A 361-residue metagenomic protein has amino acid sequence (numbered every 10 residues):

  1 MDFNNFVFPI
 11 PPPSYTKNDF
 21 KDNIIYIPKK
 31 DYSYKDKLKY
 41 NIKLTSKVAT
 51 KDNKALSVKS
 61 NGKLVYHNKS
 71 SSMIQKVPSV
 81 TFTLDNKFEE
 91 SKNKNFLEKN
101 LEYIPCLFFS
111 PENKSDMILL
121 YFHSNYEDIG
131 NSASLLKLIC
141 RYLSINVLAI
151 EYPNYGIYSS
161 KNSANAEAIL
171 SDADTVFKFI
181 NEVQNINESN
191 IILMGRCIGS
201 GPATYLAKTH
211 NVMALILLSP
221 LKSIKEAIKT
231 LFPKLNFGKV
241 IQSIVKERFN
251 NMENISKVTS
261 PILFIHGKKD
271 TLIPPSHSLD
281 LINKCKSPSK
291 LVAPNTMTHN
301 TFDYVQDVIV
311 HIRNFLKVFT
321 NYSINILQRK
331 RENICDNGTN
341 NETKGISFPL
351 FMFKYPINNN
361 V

Functional and structural regions predicted by a protein language model:
M1-F96, L350-V361: An N-terminal hydrophobic leader/cap segment in hydrolases
N125-L138: The serine-hydrolase catalytic nucleophile loop
S134-L135, N251, S260, P274-N283: Short alpha-helix in the alpha/beta-hydrolase fold that links the catalytic acid
C140-S159: Conserved alpha/beta-hydrolase
Y152, V212, I216-E226, E247-N250 (+1 more regions): Active-site nucleophile loop of the alpha/beta-hydrolase fold
S163-Q184, E253: Alpha/beta-hydrolase active-site loop
K257-T259, F264-H266, D270: Short beta-strand/loop motif that positions the catalytic acidic residue of the alpha/beta-hydrolase fold
S276-V361: C-terminal catalytic histidine-bearing segment of alpha/beta-hydrolase fold enzymes
